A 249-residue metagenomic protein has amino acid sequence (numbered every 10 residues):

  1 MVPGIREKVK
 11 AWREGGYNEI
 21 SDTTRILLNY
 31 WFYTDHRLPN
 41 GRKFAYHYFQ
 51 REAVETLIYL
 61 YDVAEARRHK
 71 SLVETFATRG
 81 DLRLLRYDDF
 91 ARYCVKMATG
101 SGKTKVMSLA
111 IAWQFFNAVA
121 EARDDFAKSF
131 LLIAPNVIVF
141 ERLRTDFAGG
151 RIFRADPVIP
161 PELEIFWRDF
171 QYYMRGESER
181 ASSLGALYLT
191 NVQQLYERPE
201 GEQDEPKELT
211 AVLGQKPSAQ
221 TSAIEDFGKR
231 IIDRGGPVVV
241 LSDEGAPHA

Functional and structural regions predicted by a protein language model:
M1-A249: RecA-like P-loop NTPase motor core of helicase/translocase proteins
